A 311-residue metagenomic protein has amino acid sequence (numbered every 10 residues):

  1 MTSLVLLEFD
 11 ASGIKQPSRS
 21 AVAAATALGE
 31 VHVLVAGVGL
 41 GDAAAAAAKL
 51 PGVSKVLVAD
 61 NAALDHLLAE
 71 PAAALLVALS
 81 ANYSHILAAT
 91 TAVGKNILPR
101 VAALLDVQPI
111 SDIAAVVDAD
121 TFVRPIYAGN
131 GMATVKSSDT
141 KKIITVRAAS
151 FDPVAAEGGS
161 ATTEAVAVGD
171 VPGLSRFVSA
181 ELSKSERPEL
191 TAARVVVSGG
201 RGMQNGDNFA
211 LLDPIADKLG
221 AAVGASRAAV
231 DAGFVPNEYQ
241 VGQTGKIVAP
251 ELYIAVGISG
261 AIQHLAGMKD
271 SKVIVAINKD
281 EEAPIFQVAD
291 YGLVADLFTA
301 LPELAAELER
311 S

Functional and structural regions predicted by a protein language model:
M1-S311: N-terminal glycine-rich FAD/FM-binding segment characteristic of electron-transfer flavoproteins
